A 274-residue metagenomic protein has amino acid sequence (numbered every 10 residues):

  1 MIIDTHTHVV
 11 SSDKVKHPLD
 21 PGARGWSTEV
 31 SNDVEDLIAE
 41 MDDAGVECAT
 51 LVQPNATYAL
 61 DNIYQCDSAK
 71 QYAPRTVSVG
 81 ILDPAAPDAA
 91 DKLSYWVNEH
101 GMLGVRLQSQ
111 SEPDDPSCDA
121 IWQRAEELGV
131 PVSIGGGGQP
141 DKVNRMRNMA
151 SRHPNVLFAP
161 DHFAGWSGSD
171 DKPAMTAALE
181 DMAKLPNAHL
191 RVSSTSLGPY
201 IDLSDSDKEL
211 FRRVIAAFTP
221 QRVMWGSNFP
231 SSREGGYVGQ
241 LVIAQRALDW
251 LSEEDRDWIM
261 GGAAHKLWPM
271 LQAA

Functional and structural regions predicted by a protein language model:
M1-A120, R124-L128, P140-D141: Mid-domain alpha/beta scaffold segments of enzyme catalytic cores
M1-T5, V15, P21, G25-C48 (+3 more regions): Mid-to-C-terminal alpha-helical segments outside catalytic/metal-binding sites
T7, P54, F163, S227-F229: Active-site metal-binding loops of divalent metal-dependent hydrolases
V10-K14, S167-G168, L197, E234: Conserved protein kinase catalytic core
D13-P18, N62-I63, D91-K92, M146 (+3 more regions): Short aromatic-enriched loop/helix-cap "lid" or pocket-rim segments at secondary-structure transitions that line
W26-E29, T57, P199, L203 (+1 more regions): Pocket-edge positions in alpha/beta enzyme catalytic cores
D36-E40, Y64-S68, K92-W96, S117-I121 (+4 more regions): A general structural detector for well-ordered alpha-helical segments in enzyme core domains, enriched
L103, S111-M224: Catalytic pocket-lining loop regions of alpha/beta-barrel enzymes, especially the amidohydrolase/enolase/GH5 lineages
